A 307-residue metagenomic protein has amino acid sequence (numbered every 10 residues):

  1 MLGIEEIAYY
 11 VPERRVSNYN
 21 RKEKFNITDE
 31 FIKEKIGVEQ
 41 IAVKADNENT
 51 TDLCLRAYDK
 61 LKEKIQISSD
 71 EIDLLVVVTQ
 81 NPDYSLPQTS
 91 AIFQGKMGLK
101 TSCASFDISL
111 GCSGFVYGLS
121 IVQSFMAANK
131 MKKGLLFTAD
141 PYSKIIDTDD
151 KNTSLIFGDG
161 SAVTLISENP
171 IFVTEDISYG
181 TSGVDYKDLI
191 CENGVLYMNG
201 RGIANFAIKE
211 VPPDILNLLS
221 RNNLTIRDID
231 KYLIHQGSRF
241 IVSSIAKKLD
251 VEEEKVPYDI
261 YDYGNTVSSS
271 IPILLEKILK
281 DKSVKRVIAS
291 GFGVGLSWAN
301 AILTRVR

Functional and structural regions predicted by a protein language model:
M1-D46, T148-N205, K209, P213 (+2 more regions): Condensing-enzyme catalytic core mediating Claisen C-C bond formation in acyl metabolism
I4-E6, I32, L61, L75 (+6 more regions): Buried hydrophobic positions in well-ordered alpha/beta secondary-structure cores of metabolic enzymes
I4-E6, N47-F106, L219-V242, K248: Conserved beta-ketoacyl condensing-enzyme motif
R15-V16, P87-Q88, I146-D149, W298-I302: Short acidic, glycine/serine/threonine-rich loops at helix termini
F25-I32, S85-G98, L135-Y142, K187 (+1 more regions): Acidic-glycine-rich active-site phosphate/pyrophosphate-binding loop
T51, L55, N81-P82, K100-S102 (+2 more regions): Claisen-condensing/thiolase-fold acyl-transfer catalytic domains that form or cleave C-C bonds in fatty acid
V78, S109, G134-D140, I166 (+2 more regions): Short beta-strand segments
A127-G158: Flexible, glycine-rich active-site loops centered on histidine and acidic residues that chelate a metal or position
